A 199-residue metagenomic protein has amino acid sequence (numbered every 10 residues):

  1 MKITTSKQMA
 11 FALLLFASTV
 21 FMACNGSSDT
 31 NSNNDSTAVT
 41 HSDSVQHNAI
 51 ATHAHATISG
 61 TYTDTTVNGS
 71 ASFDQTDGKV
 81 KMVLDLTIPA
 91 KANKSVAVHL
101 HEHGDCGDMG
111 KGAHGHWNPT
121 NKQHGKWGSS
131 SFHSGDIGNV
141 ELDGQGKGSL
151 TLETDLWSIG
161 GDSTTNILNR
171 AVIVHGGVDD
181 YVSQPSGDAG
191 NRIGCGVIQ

Functional and structural regions predicted by a protein language model:
M1-I3, C24-G26: Extracellular low-complexity Ser/Thr/Asn/Gly-rich intrinsically disordered segments
K2-A12: Bacterial N-terminal signal peptides that target proteins for export
T19-A23: C-terminal motif of bacterial Sec signal peptides marking the signal peptidase cleavage site
N25-S95, L100-Q199: N-terminal leader/targeting pre-sequences
